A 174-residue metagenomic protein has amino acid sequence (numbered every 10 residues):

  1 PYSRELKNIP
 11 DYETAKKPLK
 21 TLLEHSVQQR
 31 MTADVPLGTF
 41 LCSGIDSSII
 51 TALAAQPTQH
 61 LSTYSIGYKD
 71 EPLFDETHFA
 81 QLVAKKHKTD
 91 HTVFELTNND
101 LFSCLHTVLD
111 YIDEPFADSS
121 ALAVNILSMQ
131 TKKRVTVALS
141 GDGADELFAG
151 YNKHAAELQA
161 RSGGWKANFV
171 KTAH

Functional and structural regions predicted by a protein language model:
Y2-H174: ATP-dependent adenylate-handling active sites, centered on carboxylate activation for C-N bond formation
